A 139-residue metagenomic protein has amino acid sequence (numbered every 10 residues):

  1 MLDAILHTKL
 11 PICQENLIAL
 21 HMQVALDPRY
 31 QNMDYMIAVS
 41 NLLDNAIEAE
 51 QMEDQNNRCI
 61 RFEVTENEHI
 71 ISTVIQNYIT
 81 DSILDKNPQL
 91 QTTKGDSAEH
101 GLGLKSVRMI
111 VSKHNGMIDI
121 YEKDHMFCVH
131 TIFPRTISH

Functional and structural regions predicted by a protein language model:
M1-N16: Short beta-to-alpha transition helix within the HATPase_c
A19-V39: Conserved short strand/loop->alpha-helix "switch" segment adjacent to the catalytic nucleotide/phosphoryl-transfer site
N32-N56, R108-M109: Conserved ATP-binding N-box helix of the HATPase_c
N57-H69: Short beta-strand/loop element within the Bergerat-fold HATPase_c
H69-G101: Glycine-rich/acidic phosphate-handling loop/turn and adjacent ATP-lid/helix of nucleotide-binding kinase/ATPase domains
D81, K123-H130, T136: Glycine-rich nucleotide-binding loop
S106-N115: Conserved glycine-/histidine-rich ATP-lid loop and adjacent helix of the Bergerat-fold HATPase_c
I118-Y121: Short hydrophobic beta-strand elements within the C-terminal catalytic ATPase subdomain
